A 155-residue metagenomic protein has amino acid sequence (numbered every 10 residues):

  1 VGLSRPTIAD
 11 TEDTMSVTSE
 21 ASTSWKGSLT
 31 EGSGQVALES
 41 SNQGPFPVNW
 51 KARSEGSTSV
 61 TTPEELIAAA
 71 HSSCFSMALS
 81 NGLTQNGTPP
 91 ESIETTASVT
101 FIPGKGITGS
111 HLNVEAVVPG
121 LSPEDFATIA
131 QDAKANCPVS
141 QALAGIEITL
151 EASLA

Functional and structural regions predicted by a protein language model:
D10-A69, S76-A155: Extended beta-strand/beta-hairpin segments
